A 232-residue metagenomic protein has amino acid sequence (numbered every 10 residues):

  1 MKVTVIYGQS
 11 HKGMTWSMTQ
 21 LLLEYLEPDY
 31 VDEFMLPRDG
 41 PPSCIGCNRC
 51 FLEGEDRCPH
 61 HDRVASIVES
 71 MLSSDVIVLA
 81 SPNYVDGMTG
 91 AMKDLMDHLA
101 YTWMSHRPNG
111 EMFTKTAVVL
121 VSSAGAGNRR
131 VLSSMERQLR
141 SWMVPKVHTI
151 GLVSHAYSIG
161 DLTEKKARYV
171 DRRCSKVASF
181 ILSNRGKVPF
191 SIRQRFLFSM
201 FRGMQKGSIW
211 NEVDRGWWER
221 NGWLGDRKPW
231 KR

Functional and structural regions predicted by a protein language model:
M1-M104, V147, R168-R232: N-terminal beta1-alpha1-beta2 submodule of the flavodoxin-like/Rossmannoid cofactor-binding fold
I6, L79, V119, S158-D161: Short coil/turn segments at secondary-structure junctions
T15-W16, T89-K93, N128-L132, G160-E164: Conserved strand-to-helix beginnings and helix N-cap segments that scaffold or border functional pockets
P108-G151: Short, glycine-/small-residue-rich phosphate/pyrophosphate-handling segment
V153-Y157: Active-site rim beta-loop-alpha module in soluble metabolic enzymes
